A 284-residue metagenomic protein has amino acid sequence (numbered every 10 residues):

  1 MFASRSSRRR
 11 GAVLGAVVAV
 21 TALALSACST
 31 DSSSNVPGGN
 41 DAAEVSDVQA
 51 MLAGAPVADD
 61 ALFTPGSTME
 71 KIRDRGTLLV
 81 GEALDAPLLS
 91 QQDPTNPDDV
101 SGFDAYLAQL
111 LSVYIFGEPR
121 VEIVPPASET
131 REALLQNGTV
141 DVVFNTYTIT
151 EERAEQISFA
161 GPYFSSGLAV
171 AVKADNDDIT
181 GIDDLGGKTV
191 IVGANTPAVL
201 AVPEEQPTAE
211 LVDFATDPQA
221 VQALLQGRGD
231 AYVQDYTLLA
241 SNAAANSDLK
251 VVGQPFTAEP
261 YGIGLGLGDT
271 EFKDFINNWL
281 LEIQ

Functional and structural regions predicted by a protein language model:
A22-A27: C-terminal motif of bacterial Sec signal peptides marking the signal peptidase cleavage site
S29, N40-F63, A105, N176 (+2 more regions): Extended ligand-binding regions for polar small-molecule ligands
G38-D47, M51-V143: Extracytoplasmic small-molecule ligand-binding "clamshell" domains of the periplasmic binding protein/Venus flytrap
L78-E82, D98-S101, I182-N195: Short loop->beta-strand "edge-of-pocket" segments that line small-molecule binding or catalytic clefts across diverse
R120-D184: Acidic, polar ligand-binding/catalytic clefts
V121-A133, D177-D178, V212-Q222, Q226 (+1 more regions): Short helix-initiation/N-cap motifs at beta->coil->alpha
T130, Y147-E155, A201-P203, L225-A258: A ligand-binding cleft/hinge motif common to bilobed small-molecule-binding domains
F164-V172, Y236, A240-L281: Periplasmic-binding protein-like
